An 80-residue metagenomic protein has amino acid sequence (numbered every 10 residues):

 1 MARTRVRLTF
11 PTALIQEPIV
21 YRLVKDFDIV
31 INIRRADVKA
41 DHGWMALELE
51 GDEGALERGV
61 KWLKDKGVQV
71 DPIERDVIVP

Functional and structural regions predicted by a protein language model:
M1-P80: Long, contiguous binding/interaction regions
